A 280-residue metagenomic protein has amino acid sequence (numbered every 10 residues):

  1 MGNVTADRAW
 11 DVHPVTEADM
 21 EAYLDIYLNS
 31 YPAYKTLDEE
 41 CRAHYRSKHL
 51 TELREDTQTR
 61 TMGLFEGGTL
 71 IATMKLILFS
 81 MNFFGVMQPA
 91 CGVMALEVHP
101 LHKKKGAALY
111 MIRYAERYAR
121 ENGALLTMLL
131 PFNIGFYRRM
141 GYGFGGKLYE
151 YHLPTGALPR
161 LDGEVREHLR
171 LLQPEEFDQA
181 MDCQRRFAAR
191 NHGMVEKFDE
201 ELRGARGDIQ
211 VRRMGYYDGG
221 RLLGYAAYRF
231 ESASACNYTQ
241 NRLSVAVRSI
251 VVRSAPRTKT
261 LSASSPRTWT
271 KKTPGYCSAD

Functional and structural regions predicted by a protein language model:
G2-A72, L78, G85, G92 (+3 more regions): Short amphipathic alpha-helix that is part of the acyltransferase structural core
M74, Y142-G143, A226: Short hydrophobic beta-strand motif reused across regulatory alpha/beta modules
F79, L96, F132-I134, Y142 (+1 more regions): An acidic- and aromatic-residue-enriched active-site/binding cleft used to recognize and process polar
A95-V98, K104-R117, S249-S265: Conserved acetyl-CoA-binding loop-helix of GNAT-fold acetyltransferases
E121-L125, P131-Y149, S278: Conserved active-site alpha-helix within GNAT-family acetyltransferase domains
L148-D280: Amide-forming acyltransferase catalytic core, primarily the GNAT-like/NAT-type and related acyltransferase folds
